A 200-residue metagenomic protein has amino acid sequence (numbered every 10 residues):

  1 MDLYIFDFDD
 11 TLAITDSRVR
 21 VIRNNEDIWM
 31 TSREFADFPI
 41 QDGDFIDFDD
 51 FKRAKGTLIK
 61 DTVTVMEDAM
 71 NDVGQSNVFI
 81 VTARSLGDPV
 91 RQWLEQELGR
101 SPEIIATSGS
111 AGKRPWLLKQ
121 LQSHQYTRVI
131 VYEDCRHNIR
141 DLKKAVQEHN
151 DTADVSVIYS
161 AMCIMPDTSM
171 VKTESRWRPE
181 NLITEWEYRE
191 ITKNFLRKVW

Functional and structural regions predicted by a protein language model:
D2, K113-L142: Conserved Lys-Pro-Asp/Glu-containing loop-to-beta segment of HAD-superfamily phosphomonoesterases, centered on
D2-A111: Alpha-helical substrate-recognition element adjacent to the catalytic core
T15-S17, D88-E97, P115-W116, I139-V146 (+1 more regions): A short acidic (Asp/Glu
R33, E97, Q120, N181 (+1 more regions): Short, isolated positions within intrinsically disordered regulatory regions of eukaryotic proteins
M66-V73, L121-S123, V146-V155: Alpha-helix termini
G74, G109-P115, D154, S169: Alpha-helix capping and helix-coil boundary motifs
E97-G99, Q125, D154: Glycine-centered secondary-structure boundary/capping sites
T127-I130, R136-W200: Asp-based, Mg2+/Mn2+-dependent phosphohydrolase catalytic module
